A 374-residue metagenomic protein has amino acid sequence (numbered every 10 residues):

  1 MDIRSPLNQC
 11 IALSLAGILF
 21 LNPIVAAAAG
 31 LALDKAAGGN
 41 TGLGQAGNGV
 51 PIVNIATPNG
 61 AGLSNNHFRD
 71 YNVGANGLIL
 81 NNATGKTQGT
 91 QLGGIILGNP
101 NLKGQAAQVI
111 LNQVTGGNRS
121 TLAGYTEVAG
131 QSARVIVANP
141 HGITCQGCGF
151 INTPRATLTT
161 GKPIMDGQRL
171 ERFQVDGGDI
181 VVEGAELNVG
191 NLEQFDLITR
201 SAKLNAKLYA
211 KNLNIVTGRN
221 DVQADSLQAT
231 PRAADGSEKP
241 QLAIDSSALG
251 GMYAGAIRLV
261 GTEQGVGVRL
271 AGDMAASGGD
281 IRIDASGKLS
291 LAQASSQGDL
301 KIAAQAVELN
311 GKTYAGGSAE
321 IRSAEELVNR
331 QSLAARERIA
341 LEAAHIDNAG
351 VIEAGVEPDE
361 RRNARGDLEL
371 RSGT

Functional and structural regions predicted by a protein language model:
D2-L7, I11, F20, I24-S277 (+2 more regions): Solvent-exposed adhesion/ligand-recognition segments of exported proteins
V73, F150-I151, L158, A185-V189 (+7 more regions): Sequence/structural signature of small/polar-enriched beta-strand/turn repeats that build beta-strand-rich repeat
H141-G142, R200-K203, K288-L289, V307 (+2 more regions): Short beta-turn/strand-loop junction motif enriched in small, turn-promoting residues
M165, V222-A224, G265-V268, L289-L291 (+4 more regions): Short loop/beta submotifs within extracellular cysteine-rich repeat domains
F195-L197, I215, I257-L259, I281-I283 (+8 more regions): All-beta strand scaffolds that present successive hydrophobic residues in beta-strands
